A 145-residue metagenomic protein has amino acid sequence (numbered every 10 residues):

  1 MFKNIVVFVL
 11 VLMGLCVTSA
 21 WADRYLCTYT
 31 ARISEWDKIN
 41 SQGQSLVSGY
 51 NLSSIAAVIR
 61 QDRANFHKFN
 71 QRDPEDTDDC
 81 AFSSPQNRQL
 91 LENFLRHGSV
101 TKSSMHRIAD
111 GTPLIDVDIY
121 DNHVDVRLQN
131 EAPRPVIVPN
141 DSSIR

Functional and structural regions predicted by a protein language model:
M1-N4: Positively charged n-region of N-terminal signal peptides that target proteins for export
F8-L15: Bacterial N-terminal signal peptides
V17-D23: Sec/Tat signal peptide C-region and signal peptidase I cleavage site
Y25, K38, I108-G111, N122: Extracellular glycoprotein-like low-complexity segments
A31-A57: N-terminal targeting signals for Sec/Tat export/insertion, comprising classic cleavable signal peptides
G49-R107: Mature extracytoplasmic domains of secretory-pathway proteins
R107, L114-E131: Short, exposed beta-strand-loop hairpins at the edges of beta-sheets in extracellular/periplasmic proteins
H123-R145: Short, low-complexity, Pro/Ser/Thr/Gly-rich segments in the mature regions of secreted, periplasmic
